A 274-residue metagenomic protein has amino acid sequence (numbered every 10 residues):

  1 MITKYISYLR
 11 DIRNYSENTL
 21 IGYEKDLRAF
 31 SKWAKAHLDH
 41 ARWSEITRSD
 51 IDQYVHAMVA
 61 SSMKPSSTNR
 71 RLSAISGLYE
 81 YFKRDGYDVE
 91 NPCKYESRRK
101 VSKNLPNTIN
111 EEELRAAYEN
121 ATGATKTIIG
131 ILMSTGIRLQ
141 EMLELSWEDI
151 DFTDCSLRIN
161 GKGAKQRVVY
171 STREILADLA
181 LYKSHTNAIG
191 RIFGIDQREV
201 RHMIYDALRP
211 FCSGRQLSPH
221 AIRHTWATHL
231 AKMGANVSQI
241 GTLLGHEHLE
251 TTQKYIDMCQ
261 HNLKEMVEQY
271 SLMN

Functional and structural regions predicted by a protein language model:
M1-N274: Conserved catalytic core of the tyrosine transesterase superfamily
